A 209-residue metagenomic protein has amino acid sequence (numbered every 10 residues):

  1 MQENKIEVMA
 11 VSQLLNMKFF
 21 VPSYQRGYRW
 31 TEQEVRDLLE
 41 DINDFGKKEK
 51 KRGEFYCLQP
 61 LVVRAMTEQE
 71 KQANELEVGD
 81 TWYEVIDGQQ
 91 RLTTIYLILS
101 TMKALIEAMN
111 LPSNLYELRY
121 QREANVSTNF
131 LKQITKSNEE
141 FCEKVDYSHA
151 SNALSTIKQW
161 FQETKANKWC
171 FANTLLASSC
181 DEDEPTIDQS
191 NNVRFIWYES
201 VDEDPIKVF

Functional and structural regions predicted by a protein language model:
M1-F209: Glycine- and hydrophobic-rich flexible loops that cap the catalytic core of alpha/beta enzyme folds
